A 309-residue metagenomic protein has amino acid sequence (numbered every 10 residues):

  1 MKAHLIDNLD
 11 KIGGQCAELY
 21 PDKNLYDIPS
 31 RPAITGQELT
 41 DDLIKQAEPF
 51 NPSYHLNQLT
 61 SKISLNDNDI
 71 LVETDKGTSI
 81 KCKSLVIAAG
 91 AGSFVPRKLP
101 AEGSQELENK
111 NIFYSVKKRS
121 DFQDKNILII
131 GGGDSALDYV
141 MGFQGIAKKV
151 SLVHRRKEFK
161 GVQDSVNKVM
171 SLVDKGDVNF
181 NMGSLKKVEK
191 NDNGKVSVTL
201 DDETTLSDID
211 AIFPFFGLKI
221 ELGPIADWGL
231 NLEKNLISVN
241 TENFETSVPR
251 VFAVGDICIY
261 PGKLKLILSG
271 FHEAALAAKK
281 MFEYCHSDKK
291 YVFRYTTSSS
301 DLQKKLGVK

Functional and structural regions predicted by a protein language model:
M1-S53, A136-D164: Beta1-alpha1 glycine-rich phosphate/pyrophosphate-binding loop at the start of Rossmann-like nucleotide-binding domains
A47-T74, S79-C82, Q144-T241, K290-T296: A Rossmann-like FAD-binding core segment of flavoenzymes
Y54-D75, C82-S84, A89-V116: Glycine/small-residue-rich loop that forms an oxyanion/phosphate-binding "nest" at active or ligand-binding sites
C82, A88-G90, I130, F215-F216 (+1 more regions): Short, well-ordered coil/turn residues at beta-beta hairpins and beta-strand->alpha-helix junctions within
A91-D134, D138-I146, V239-N240: Glycine-rich dinucleotide-binding loop and its adjacent helix/turn
P100-D121, F215-L268, L276: FAD-site-proximal beta/loop scaffold in flavoenzymes
L137-Y139, I257-Q303: A conserved FAD-binding loop/helix module that cradles the flavin
